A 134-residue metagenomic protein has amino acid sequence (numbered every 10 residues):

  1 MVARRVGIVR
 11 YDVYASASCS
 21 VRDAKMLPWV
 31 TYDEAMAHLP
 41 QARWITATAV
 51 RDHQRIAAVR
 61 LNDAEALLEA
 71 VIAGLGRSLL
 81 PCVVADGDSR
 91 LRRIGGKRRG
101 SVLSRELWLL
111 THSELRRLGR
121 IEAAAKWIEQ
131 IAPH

Functional and structural regions predicted by a protein language model:
M1-L107, P133-H134: C-terminal regulatory
L110: Short hydrophobic/aromatic beta-strand micro-patches that form the beta-sheet surface supporting nucleotide- or nucleic
R116-Q130: Short amphipathic alpha-helical coupling segments at ligand-binding clamshell hinges and other catalytic/signaling
